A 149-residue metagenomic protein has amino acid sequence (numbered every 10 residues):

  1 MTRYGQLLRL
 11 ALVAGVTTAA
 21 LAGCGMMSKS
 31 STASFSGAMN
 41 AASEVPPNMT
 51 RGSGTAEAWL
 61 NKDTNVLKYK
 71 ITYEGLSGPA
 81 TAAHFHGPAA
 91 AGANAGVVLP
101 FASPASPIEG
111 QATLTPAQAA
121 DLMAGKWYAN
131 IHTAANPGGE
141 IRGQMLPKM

Functional and structural regions predicted by a protein language model:
T2-A83, G87-M149: Metal-centered catalytic cores of metalloenzymes
